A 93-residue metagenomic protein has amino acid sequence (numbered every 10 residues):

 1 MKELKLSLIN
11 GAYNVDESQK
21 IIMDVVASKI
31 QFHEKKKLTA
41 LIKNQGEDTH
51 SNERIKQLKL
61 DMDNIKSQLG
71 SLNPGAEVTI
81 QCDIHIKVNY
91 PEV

Functional and structural regions predicted by a protein language model:
K2-V93: Extended, charge-rich alpha-helical interface modules
